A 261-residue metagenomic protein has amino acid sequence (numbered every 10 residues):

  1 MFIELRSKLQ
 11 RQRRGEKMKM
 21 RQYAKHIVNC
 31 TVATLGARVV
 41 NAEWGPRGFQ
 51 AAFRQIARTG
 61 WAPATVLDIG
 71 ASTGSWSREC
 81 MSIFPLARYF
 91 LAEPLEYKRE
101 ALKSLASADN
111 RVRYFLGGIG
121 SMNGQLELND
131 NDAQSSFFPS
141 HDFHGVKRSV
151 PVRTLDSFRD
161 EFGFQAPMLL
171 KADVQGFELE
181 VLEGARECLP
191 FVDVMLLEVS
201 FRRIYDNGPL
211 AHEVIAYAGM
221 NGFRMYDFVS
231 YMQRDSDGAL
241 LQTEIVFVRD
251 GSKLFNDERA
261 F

Functional and structural regions predicted by a protein language model:
F2-F261: Phosphate/nucleotide-binding beta-alpha loop and adjacent structural elements of enzyme active sites
